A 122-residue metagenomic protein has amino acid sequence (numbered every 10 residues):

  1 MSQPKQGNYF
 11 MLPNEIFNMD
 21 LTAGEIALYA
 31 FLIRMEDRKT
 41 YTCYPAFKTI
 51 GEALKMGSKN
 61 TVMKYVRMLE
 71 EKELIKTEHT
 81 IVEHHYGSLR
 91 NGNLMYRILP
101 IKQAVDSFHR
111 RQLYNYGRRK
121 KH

Functional and structural regions predicted by a protein language model:
M1, K121-H122: Short intrinsically disordered terminal tails
M1-E52, M56-N60, R67: Short recognition helix of helix-turn-helix/winged-helix DNA-binding domains
K59-K120: Winged-helix/helix-turn-helix nucleic-acid-interaction surface
